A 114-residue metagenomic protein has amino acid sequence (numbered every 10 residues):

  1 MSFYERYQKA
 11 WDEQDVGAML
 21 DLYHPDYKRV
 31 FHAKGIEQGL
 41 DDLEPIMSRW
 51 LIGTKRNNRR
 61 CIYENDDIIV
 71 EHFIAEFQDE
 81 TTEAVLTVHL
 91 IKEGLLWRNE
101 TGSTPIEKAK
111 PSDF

Functional and structural regions predicted by a protein language model:
E5-K9, D21-G35: Short, solvent-exposed secondary-structure junction/capping segments
E13-A18: Short helix-adjacent coil turns
V30, D41-F114: A beta-strand edge to alpha-helix "cap/lid" segment located at domain peripheries
Q38: Residues that form or flank phosphate/diphosphate-binding pockets in enzymes that use nucleotide phosphates
